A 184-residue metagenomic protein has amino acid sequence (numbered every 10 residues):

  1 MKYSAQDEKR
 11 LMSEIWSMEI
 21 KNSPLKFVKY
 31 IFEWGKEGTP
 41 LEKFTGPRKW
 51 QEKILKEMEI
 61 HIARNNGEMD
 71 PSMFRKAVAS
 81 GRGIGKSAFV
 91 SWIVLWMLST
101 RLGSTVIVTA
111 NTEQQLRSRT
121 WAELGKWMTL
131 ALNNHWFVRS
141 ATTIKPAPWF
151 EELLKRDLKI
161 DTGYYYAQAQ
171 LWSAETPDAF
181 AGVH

Functional and structural regions predicted by a protein language model:
M1-H184: Phosphate/NTP-binding elements of NTP-utilizing enzymes
